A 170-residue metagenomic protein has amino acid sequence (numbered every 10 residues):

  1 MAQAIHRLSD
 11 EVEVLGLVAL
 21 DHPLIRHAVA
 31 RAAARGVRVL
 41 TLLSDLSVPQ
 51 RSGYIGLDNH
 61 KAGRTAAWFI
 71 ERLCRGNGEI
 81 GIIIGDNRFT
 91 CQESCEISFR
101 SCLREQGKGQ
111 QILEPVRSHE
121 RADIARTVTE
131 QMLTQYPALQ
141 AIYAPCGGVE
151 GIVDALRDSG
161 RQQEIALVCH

Functional and structural regions predicted by a protein language model:
M1-A2, A62-A66, T90-G109, I124 (+2 more regions): Short, solvent-exposed amphipathic alpha-helices that sit in or adjacent to ligand/effector-binding or catalytic
A2-Q3, V14-A33, F99, E114-H170: Hydrophobic alpha-helical
L20, S44-L46, G85: Short, ordered loop/turn segments at secondary-structure junctions
L24-K61: Flexible loop/hinge segments that line or gate small-molecule binding clefts
S52-G53, E79-R88: Short beta-strand segments enriched in small/hydrophobic residues
I55-E79, A125-R126: Hydrophobic alpha-helical segments within soluble ligand-binding/sensing domains
N77-G81, E164-A166: Residues that mark the start of a beta-strand
